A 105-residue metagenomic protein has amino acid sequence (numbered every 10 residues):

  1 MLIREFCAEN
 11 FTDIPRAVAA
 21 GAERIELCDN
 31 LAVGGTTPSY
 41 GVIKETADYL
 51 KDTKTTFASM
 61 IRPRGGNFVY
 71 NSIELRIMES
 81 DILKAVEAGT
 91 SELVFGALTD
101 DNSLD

Functional and structural regions predicted by a protein language model:
M1-N10, I61-E79, L98-N102: Active-site mouth loops of central-metabolism enzymes
L2-A8, I25-L27, T46, F57-I61 (+1 more regions): Hydrophobic faces of well-ordered beta-strands that scaffold small-molecule active sites in alpha/beta enzyme cores
F11-R16, L31-T56, I73-I77, A97-D105: Active-site-adjacent beta->alpha loops and helix N-cap segments on the catalytic face of soluble alpha/beta enzymes
A85: Residue-level signal for inorganic ion chemistry
